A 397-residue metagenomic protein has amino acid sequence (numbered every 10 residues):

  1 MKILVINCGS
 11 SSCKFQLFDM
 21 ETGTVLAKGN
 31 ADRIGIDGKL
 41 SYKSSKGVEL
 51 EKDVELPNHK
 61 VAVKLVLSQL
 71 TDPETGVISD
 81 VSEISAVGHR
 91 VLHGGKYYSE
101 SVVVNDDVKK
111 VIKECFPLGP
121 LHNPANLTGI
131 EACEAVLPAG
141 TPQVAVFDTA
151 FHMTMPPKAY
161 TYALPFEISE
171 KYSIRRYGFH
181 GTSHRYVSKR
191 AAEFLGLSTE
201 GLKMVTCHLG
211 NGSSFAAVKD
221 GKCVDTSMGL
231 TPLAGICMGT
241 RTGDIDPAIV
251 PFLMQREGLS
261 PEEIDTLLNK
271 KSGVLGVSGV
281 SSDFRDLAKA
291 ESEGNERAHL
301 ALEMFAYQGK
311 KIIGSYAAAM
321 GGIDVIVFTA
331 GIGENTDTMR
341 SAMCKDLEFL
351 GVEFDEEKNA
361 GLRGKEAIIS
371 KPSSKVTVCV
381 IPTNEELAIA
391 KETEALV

Functional and structural regions predicted by a protein language model:
M1-L4: Extreme N-terminal starter segment of soluble prokaryotic enzymes
S12-L56, G229: Short glycine-rich, Thr/Ser-proximal phosphate-binding strand/loop in the N-terminal lobe of ATP-dependent enzymes
Q69-S85, A191-S198, I313-D324: Phosphate/pyrophosphate-binding loops at sites that engage ATP/ADP/AMP, CoA/4′-phosphopantetheine, polyphosphate
L70-H122, P142-V144, A150-A159: Short beta-strand-loop/turn "lid" adjacent to the catalytic site in phosphate-handling enzymes
F151-M254: Glycine-rich phosphate-binding loop of actin/hexokinase-like ATP-binding domains
K219, D225-E257, T266, A330-G361: Catalytic phosphate/nucleotide-handling subdomain of diverse soluble enzymes
T266, G273-V277, F284-A319: Adenine-nucleotide phosphate-binding core of ATP-dependent small-molecule kinases
H299, E303-I323, V327, G333-V397: Internal helix-turn-beta structural module
